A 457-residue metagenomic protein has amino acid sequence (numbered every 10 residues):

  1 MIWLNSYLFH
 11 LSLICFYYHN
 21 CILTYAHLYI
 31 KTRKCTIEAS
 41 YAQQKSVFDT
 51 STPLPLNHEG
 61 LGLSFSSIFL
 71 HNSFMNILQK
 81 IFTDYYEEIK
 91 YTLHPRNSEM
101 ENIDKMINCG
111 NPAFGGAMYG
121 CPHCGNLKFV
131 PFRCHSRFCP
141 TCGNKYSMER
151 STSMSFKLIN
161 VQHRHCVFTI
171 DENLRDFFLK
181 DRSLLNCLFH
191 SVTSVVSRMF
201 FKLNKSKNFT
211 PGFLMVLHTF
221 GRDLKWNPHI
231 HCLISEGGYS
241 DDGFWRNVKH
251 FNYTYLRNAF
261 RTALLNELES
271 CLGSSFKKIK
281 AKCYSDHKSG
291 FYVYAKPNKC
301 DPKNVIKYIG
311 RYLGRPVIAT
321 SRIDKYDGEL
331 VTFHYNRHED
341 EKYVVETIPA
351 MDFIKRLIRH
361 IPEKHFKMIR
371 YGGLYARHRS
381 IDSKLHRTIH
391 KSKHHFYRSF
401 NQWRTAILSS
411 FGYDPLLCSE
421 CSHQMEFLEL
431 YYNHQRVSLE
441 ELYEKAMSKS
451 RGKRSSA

Functional and structural regions predicted by a protein language model:
L8: Short polybasic linear motifs
C15-Y17, C21-A39, K45-A457: Beta->alpha loop/short-helix hinge microenvironment recognizer with preference for catalytic Tyr/His contexts
